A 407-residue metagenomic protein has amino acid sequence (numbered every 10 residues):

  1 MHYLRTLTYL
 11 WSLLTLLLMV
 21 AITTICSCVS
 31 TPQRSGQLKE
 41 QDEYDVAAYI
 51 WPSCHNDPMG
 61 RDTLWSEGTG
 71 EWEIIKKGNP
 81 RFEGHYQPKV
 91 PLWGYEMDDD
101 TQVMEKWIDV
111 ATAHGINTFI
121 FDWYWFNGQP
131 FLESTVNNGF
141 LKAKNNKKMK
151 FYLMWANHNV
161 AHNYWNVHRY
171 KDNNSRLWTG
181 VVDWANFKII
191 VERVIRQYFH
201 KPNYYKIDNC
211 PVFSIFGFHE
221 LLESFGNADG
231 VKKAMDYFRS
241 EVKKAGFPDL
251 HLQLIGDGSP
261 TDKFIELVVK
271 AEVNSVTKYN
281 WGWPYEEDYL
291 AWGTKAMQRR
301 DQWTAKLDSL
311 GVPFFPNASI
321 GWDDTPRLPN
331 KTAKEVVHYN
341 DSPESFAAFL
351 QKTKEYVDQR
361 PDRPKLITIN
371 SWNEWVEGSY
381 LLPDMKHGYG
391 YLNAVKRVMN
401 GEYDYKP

Functional and structural regions predicted by a protein language model:
H2-T15: Bacterial N-terminal signal peptides that target proteins for export
H2-Y3, A21, R299: N-terminal leader/targeting segments
S12-T24: Bacterial N-terminal signal peptides
A21-K39: Bacterial Sec-dependent signal peptides at the C-terminal "C-region" and cleavage site
G36-P407: Glycan-processing catalytic domains of CAZymes
